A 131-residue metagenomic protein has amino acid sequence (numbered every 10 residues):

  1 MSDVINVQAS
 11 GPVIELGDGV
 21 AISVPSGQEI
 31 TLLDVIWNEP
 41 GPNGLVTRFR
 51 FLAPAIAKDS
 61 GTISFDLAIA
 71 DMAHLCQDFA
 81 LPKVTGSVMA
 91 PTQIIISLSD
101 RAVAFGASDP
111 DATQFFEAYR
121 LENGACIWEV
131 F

Functional and structural regions predicted by a protein language model:
S2-F49, A55-A57, V130: N-proximal, solvent-exposed amphipathic alpha-helical segments enriched in charged/polar residues
I5, P12-D18, V88-Q93, A118-R120: Noncatalytic linker/hinge segments flanking ATPase motor cores
S10-P12, D18-V20, P25, W37-E39 (+4 more regions): Short, flexible coil/linker segments at or flanking structured domains
V35-W37, G41-L45, K58-S64, T85 (+3 more regions): Generic detector of ordered, mature protein regions
R48-I95: Mature extracytoplasmic domains of secretory-pathway proteins
M89-F131: Polar/charged, Gly/Pro-rich intrinsically disordered segments
